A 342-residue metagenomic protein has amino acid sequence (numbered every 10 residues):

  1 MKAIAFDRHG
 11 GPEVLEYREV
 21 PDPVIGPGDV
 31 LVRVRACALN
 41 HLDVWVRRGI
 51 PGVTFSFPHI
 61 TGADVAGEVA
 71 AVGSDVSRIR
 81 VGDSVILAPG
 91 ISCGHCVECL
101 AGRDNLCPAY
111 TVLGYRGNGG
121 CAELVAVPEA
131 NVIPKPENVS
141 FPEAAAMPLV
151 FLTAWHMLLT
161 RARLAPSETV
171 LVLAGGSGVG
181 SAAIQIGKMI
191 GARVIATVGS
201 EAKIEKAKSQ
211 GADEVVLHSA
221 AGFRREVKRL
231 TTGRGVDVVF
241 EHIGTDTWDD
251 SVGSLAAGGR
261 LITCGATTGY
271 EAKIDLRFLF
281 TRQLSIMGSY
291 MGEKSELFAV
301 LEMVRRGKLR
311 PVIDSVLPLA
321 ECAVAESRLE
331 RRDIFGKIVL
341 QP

Functional and structural regions predicted by a protein language model:
M1, D249, K294-P342: C-terminal hydrophobic helical "lid"/dimerization subdomain of Rossmann-like NAD(P)H-dependent oxidoreductases
P21-A38, I50-L100, P136-N138: Glycine-rich beta-strand-centered segment in the early N-terminal region that forms part of a ligand/cofactor-binding
P89-L124, P128-A130: Cysteine-cluster motifs in flexible loop/terminal segments that predominantly coordinate metals
V139-A221: Mid-domain Rossmann-like dinucleotide-binding core that forms the NAD(H)/NADP(H) cofactor-binding site
I195-V198, E205-S285: Glycine-rich cofactor phosphate-binding loops and adjacent beta1-alpha1 units of small-molecule cofactor enzyme domains
A257-C264, K273-S315: Rossmann-fold dehydrogenase core element
